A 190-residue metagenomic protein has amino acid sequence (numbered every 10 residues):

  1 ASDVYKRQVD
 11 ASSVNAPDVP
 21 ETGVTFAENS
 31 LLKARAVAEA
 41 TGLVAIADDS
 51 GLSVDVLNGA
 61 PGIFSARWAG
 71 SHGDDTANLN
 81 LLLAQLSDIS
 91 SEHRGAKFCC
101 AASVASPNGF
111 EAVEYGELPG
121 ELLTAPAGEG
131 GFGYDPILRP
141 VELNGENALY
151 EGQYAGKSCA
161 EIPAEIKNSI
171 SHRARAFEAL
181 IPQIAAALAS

Functional and structural regions predicted by a protein language model:
A1-Y5: Short, small-residue-biased leader/transition segments that mark boundaries at the very start of proteins
K6-S190: Anionic-ligand binding patches
